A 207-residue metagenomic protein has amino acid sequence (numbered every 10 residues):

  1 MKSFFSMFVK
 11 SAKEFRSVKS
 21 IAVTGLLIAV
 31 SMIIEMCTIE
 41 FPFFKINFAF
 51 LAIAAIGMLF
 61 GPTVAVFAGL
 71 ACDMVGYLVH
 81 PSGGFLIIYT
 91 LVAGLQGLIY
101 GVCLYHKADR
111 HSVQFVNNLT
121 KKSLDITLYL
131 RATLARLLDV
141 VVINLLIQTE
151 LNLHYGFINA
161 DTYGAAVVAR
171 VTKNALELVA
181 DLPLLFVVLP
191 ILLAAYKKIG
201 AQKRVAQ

Functional and structural regions predicted by a protein language model:
M1-Q207: Loop-helix junctions at membrane interfaces
